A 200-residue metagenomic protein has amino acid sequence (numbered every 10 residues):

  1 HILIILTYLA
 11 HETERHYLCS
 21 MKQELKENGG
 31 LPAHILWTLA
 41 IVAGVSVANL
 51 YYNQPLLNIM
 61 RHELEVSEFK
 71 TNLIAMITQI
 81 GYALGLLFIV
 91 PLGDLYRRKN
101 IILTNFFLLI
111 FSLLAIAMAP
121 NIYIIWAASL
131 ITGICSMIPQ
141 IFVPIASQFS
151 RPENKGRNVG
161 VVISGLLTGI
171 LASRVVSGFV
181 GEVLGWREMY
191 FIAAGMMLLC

Functional and structural regions predicted by a protein language model:
I41-E68: Extracytoplasmic
S46, A75-T78, Y82, T132 (+2 more regions): Structural signature of transmembrane alpha-helices in multi-pass secondary transporters
Y51, Q79-L87, M137, I170-L171: Residue-level signature of mid-helix packing/kink "hotspots" within the transmembrane helices of 12-pass Major
I59, V90-P91, F179: Membrane-interface helix termini in secondary transporters
L84-P120: Conserved MFS/SLC helix-loop-helix module at the cytosolic interface between two early adjacent transmembrane helices
S112, Y123-I131: Paired small-residue
I124, V161-C200: Helix-loop-helix hairpin linking two adjacent transmembrane segments in secondary transporters
A128-S164: Cytoplasmic helix-loop-helix junction between adjacent transmembrane helices in 12-TM secondary transporters
